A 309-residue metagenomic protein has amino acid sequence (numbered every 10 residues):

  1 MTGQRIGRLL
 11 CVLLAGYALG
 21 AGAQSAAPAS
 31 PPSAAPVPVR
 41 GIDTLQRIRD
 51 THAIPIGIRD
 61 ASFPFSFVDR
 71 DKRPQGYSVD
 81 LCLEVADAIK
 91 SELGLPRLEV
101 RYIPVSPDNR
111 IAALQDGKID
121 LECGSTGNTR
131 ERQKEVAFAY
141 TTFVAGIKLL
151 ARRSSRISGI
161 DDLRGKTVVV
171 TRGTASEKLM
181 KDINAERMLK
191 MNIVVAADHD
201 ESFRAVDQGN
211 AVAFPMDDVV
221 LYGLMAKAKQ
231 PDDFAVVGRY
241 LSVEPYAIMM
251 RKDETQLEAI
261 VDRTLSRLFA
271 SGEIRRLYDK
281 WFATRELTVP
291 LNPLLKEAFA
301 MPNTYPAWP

Functional and structural regions predicted by a protein language model:
M1-C11: Bacterial N-terminal signal peptides that target proteins for export
A27-L45, D80-A88, S154, D161 (+3 more regions): Extended ligand-binding regions for polar small-molecule ligands
A29-E122: Extracytoplasmic small-molecule ligand-binding "clamshell" domains of the periplasmic binding protein/Venus flytrap
P32-V39, K178-V194, D232-F234, L265-P309: Ligand-binding clefts/hinges and TM-proximal coupling segments of bilobed small-molecule sensing domains
P55-P64, P74-S91, G127, A145-H199 (+2 more regions): Bilobed "Venus flytrap"/periplasmic-binding protein-like clamshell domains and structurally analogous long
D60, F143-S154, D218-V219, A226-L265 (+1 more regions): Periplasmic-binding protein-like
L83, D87, G94-D162, M301-P309: Acidic, polar ligand-binding/catalytic clefts
D108-N109, C123-K134, L179-E186, D207-S242 (+1 more regions): A ligand-binding cleft/hinge motif common to bilobed small-molecule-binding domains
